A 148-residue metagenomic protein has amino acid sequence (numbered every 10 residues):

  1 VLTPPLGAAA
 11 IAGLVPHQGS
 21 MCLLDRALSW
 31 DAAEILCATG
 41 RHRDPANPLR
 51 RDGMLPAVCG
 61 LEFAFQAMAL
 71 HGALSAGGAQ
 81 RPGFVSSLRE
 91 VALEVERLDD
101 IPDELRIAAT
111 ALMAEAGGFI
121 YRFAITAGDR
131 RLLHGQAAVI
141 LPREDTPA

Functional and structural regions predicted by a protein language model:
L2-T3, L70, D100-I101, T110-A148: HotDog/MaoC-like acyl-thioester-processing domains
A8-Q18: Short aromatic-glycine motifs in intrinsically disordered, low-complexity regions
Q18-L55: Catalytic strand-loop segment that frames the active site of acyl-thioester-processing enzymes
M21-L23, L105, F119: Hydrophobic core residues within well-ordered beta-strands of beta-rich domains
L24-D25, L88, I120, H134: Hydrophobic residues on conserved beta-strands that form the core of alpha/beta folds
D25-L28, R89, E94, A108-L112 (+1 more regions): Conserved positions in beta-strands of structured domains
R51-L70: Compact, glycine-rich, soluble single-domain proteins
A69-A108: Hydrophobic beta-strand-centered segment that forms part of the acyl-chain substrate-binding groove
